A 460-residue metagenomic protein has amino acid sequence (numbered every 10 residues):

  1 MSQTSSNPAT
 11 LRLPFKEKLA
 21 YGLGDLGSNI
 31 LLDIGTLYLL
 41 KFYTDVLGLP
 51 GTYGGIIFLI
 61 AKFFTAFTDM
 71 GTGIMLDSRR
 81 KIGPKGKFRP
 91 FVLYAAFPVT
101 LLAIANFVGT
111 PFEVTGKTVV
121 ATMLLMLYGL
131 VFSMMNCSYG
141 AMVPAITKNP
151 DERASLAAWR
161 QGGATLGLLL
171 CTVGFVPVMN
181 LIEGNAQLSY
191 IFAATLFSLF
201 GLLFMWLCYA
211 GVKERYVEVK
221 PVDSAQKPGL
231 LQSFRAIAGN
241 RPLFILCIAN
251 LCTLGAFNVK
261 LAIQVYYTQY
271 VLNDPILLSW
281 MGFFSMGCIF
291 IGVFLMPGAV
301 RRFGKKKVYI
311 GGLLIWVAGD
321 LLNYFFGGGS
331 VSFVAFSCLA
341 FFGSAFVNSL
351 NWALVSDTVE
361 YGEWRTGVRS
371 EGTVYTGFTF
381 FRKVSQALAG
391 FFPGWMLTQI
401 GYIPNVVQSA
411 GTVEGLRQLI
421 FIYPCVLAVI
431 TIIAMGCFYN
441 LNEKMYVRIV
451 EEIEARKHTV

Functional and structural regions predicted by a protein language model:
S2-V460: Membrane-embedded alpha-helical bundles of multi-pass transporters/translocases, especially carrier/permease families
